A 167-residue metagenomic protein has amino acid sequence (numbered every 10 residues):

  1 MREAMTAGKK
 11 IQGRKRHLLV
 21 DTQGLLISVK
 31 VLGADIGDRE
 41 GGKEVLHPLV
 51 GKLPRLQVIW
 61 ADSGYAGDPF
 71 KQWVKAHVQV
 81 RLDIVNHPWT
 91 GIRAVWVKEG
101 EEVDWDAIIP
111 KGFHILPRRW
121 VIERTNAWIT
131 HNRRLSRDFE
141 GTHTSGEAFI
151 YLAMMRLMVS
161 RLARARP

Functional and structural regions predicted by a protein language model:
M1-Q79, D83-H87, M154, A163 (+1 more regions): Polybasic low-complexity intrinsically disordered regions
R2-M5, D104, E140, Y151: Compositionally biased, low-complexity segments enriched in small residues
K10, P54-S145: Helix-centered, glycine/charged polyanion-binding patches within enzymatic domains that contact phosphate-containing
L32-D35, L135, A148: Intrinsic disorder/low-complexity signature
G41, V121, A148-Y151: Catalytic-loop motifs flanking and including active-site residues across diverse enzymes
H143-P167: C-terminal domain-tail junction helix/linker
